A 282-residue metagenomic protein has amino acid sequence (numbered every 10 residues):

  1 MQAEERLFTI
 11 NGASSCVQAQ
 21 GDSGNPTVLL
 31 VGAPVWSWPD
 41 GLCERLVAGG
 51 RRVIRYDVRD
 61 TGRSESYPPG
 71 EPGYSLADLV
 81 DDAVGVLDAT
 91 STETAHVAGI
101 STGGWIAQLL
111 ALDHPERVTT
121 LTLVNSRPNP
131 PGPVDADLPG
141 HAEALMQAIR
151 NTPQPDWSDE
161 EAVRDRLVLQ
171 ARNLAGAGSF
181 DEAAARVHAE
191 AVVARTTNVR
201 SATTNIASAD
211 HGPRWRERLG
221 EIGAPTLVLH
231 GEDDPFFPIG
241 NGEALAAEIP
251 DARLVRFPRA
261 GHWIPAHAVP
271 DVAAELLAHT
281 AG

Functional and structural regions predicted by a protein language model:
A13-S66: Conserved HGGG/HGGXW glycine-rich cap/lid loop of the alpha/beta-hydrolase fold
T61-A98: Active-site loop/oxyanion-hole signature of alpha/beta-hydrolase fold enzymes
G104-P115, L121: Short glycine-enriched nucleophile-adjacent loop and the immediately C-terminal alpha-helix near the catalytic center
T120-W157: Flexible "cap/lid" loop of the alpha/beta hydrolase fold
A142-E217, A224, A244: Alpha/beta-hydrolase
I222, V228-H230: Short beta-strand/loop motif that positions the catalytic acidic residue of the alpha/beta-hydrolase fold
P235-N241: Conserved alpha/beta-hydrolase "acid-adjacent" motif
D251-G282: Catalytic active-site module of serine/aspartate enzymes centered on a nucleophile-bearing elbow/loop
